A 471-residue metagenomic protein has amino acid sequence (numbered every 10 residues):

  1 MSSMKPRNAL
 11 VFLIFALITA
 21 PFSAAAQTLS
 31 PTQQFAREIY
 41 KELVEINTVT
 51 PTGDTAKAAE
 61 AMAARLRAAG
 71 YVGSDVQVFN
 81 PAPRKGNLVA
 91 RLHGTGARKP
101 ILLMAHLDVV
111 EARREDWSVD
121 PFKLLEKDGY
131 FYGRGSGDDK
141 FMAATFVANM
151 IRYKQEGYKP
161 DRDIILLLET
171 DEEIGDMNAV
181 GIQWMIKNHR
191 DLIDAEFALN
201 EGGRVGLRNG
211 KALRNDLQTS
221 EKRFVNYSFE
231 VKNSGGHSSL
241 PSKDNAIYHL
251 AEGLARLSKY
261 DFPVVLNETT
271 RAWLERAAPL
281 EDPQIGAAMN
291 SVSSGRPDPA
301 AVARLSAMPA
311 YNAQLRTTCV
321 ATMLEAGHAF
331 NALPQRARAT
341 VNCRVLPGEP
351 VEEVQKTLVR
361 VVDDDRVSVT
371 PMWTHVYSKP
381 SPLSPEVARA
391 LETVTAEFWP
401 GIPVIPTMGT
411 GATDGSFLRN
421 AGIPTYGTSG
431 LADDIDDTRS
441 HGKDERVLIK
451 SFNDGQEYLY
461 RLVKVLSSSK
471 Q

Functional and structural regions predicted by a protein language model:
M1-R7: N-terminal secretory signal peptides that target proteins for export/translocation
A9-P21: Bacterial N-terminal signal peptides
Q27-R134, A143, Y153-R162, V341: Acidic/His- and Gly-rich active-site-bordering loop/insert found across diverse amide/peptide-bond hydrolases
R37-T48, K127, E230-N233, R366 (+1 more regions): Acidic/histidine-rich, surface-exposed loop or edge segments in extracytoplasmic proteins
G96-R98, R204-L207, L266-H328, Q335-R336 (+3 more regions): An extended, acidic, His-containing surface patch that forms the Zn2+-binding/catalytic region of metallohydrolases
Y130-F131, G137-D216: Acidic/histidine-rich catalytic neighborhood of metal-dependent amide-processing enzymes
A179, Q183-K187, S239-P263: A short core secondary-structure module
D244, V354-V362: Short amphipathic alpha-helices in soluble, non-transmembrane regions that often serve as interface/regulatory elements
